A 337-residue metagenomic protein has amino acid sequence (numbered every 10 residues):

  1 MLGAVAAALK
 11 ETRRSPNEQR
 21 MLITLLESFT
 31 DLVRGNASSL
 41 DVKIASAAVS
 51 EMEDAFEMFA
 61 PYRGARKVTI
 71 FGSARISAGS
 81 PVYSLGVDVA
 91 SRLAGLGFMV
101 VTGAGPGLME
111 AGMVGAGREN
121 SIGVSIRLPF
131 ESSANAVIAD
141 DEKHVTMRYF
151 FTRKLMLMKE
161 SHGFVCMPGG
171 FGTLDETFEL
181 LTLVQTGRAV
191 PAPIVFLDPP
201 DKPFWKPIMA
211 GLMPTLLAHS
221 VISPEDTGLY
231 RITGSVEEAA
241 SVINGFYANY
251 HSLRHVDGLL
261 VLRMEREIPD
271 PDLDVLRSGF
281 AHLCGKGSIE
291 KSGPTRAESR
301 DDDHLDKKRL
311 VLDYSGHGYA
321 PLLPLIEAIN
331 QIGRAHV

Functional and structural regions predicted by a protein language model:
M1-I126, L305-K307, A328-H336: Glycine-rich beta-alpha loop segments
P61-G64, Y83, D88, I232-V256 (+1 more regions): PLP-dependent amino-acid enzyme catalytic core
S84-G86, G107-P168: Acidic/glycine-enriched connector segments
I122-S132, M167, L181-P207, P224-E225: Short, acidic/small-residue loops that bind anionic groups at enzyme active sites
H144-T152, G228-A239: Short acidic-hydrophobic, aromatic-tinged amphipathic segments that line or gate anion-handling sites
M147-L197, H251: Active-site/ligand-binding-proximal alpha/beta "capping" segment
L155-F164, T215-G234: Conserved thiamine diphosphate
V261-E267, D274-H336: N-terminal accessory interaction module
